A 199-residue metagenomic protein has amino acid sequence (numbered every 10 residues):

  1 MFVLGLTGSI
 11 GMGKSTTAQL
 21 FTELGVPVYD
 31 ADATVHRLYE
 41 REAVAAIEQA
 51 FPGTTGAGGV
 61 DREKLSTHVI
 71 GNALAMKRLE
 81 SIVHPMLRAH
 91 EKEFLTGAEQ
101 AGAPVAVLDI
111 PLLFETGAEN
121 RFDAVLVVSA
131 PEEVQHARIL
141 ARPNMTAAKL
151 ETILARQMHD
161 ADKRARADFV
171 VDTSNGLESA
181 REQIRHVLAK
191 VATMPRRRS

Functional and structural regions predicted by a protein language model:
M1-V60, V191-S199: Glycine-rich phosphate-binding loop of ATP-dependent small-molecule kinases
V3, V26-V28, P104-V105, E119 (+2 more regions): Hydrophobic "anchor" residues on beta-strands that sit immediately upstream of conserved functional sites
G13, D32, L79, V107 (+3 more regions): Residue-level signal for inorganic ion chemistry
P27, A33, T67, A124 (+1 more regions): Well-ordered beta-strand positions
A33, R37-P104: ATP-dependent small-molecule kinase phosphotransfer cores that center on conserved nucleotide phosphate-binding segments
V44-E48, E132-A137, A147, E151: An amphipathic alpha-helix signature
K92-A101, V105-R142: ATP-dependent NMP and nucleoside kinases share a basic, alpha-helical "lid"
N120-R121, A141, M145-R197: Small-molecule kinase domains that catalyze NTP-dependent phosphoryl transfer to phosphate-bearing small molecules
